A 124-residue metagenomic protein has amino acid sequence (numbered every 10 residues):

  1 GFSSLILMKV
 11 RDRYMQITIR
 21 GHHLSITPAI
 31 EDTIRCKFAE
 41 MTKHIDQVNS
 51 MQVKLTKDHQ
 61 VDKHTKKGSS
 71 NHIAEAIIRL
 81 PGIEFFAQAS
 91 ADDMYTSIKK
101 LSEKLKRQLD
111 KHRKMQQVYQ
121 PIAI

Functional and structural regions predicted by a protein language model:
S3-S4: Serine residues within intrinsically disordered or low-complexity segments
L7-I124: N-terminal, polar/charged subdomain of small-to-medium soluble alpha/beta proteins
